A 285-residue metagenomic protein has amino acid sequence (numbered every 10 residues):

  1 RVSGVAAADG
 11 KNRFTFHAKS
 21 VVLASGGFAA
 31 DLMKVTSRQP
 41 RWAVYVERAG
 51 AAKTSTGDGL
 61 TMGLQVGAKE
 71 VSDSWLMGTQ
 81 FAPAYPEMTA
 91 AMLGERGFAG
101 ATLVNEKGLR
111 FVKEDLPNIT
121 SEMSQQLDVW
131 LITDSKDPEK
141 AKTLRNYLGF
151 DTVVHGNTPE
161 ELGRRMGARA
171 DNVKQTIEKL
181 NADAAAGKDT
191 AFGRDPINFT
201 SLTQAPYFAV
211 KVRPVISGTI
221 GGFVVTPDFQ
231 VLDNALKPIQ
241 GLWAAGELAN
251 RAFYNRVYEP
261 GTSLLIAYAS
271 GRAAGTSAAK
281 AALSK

Functional and structural regions predicted by a protein language model:
R1-T15: Feature captures the FAD/FMN-dependent oxidoreductase FAD-binding
D9, F16-A82, L264, A273: Glycine-rich loop(s) and the adjacent beta-strand/alpha-helix scaffold that form part
G50-A52, A90-E95, S121, V212-I216 (+1 more regions): Short Gly/Pro-enriched turn/cap motifs at secondary-structure boundaries
G59-K69, M166-R169, K174-I177, A184 (+1 more regions): Internal hydrophobic alpha-helix adjacent to the cofactor/substrate pocket in enzyme cavities
L60-N172: An anion/pyrophosphate-binding glycine-rich loop and adjacent beta-alpha core in soluble alpha-beta enzymes
G78-P86, I119-T120, P214-I220, L248-L264: Glycine-rich phosphate/pyrophosphate-binding beta-alpha loops
N172-A252, R256: A glycine-rich dinucleotide-binding beta-alpha-beta segment and adjacent secondary-structure elements that constitute
